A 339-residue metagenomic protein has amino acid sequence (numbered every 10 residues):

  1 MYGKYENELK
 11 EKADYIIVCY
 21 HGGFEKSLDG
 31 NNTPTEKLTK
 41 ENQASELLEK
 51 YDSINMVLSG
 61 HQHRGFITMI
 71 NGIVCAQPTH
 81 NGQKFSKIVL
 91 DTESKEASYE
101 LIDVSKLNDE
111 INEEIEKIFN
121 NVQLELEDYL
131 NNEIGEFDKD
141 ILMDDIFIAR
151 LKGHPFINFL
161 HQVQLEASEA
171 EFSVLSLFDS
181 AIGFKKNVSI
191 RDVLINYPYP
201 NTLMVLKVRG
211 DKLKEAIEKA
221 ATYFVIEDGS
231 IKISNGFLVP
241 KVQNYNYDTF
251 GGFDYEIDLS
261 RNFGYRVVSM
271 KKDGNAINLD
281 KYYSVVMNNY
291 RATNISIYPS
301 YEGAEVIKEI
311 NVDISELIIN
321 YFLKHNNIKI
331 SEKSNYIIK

Functional and structural regions predicted by a protein language model:
M1-L107, L151-V163, S173, G236 (+1 more regions): Acidic, metal/ion-coordinating pockets
Y2-E6, F119, I217: A generic alpha-helix structural signal
K10, Y20, Y51, H61 (+7 more regions): Sec/Tat-exported extracytoplasmic proteins
L28, G65, N132-D140, F184 (+3 more regions): Basic, gly/Ser/Thr/Pro-rich low-complexity segments located predominantly at protein N termini
T33-P34, I146-K152, T202-M204, G303-E305: Second-shell loop/turn segments in exported
L58-I73, E100-I115, E218-D228, Y282 (+1 more regions): Short secondary-structure transition/capping segments
I70-I146, V193, N244-R261: Binuclear metal-dependent phosphoesterase catalytic core
F159-E171, S176-K339: Feature captures C-terminal
